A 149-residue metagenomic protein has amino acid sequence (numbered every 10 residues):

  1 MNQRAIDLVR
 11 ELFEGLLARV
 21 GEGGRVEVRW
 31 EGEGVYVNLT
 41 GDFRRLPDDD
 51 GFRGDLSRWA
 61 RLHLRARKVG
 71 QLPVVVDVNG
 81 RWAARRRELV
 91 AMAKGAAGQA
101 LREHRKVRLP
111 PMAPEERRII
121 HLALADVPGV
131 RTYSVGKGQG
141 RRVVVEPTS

Functional and structural regions predicted by a protein language model:
M1-S149: RNA-contacting regions in translation and RNA-metabolism proteins, encompassing KH/S1 modules where present
